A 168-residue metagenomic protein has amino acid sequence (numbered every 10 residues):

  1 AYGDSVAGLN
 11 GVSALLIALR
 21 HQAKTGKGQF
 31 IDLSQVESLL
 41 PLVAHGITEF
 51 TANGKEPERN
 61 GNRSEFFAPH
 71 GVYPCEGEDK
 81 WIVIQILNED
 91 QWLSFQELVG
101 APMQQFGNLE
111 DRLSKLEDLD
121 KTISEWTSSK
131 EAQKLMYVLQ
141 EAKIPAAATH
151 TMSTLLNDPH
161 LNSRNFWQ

Functional and structural regions predicted by a protein language model:
A1-W81, Q85-I86, S94: Active-site-adjacent "lid/gating" segments in soluble enzymes
L19-A23, V99, P159: A generic secondary-structure signal for well-formed alpha-helical elements
V36, L87-E89, T149-M152: Histidine- and/or cysteine-centered catalytic micro-motif in compact active-site loops
L39, K115, T154-D158: Beta-rich nucleic-acid/ligand-interaction surfaces
P69-A142, A146: Aromatic-enriched alpha-helical interface/lid elements that frame and gate functional surfaces
E141-Q168: A glycine-rich dinucleotide-binding beta-alpha-beta segment and adjacent secondary-structure elements that constitute
